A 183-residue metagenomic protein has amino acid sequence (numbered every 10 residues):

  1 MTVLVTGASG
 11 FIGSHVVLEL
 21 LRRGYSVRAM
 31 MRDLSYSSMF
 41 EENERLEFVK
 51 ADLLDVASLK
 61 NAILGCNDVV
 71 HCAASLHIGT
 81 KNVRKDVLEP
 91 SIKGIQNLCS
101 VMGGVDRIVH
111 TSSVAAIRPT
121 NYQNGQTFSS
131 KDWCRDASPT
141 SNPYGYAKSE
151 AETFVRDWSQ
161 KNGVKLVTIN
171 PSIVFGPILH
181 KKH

Functional and structural regions predicted by a protein language model:
M1-S26: N-terminal Rossmann NAD(P)H-binding glycine-rich loop of SDR-like oxidoreductase domains
Y25-L34: Conserved glycine-rich Rossmann-like NAD(P)H-binding loop of the short-chain dehydrogenase/reductase
L34-K93: NAD(P)H-binding glycine-rich loop region in Rossmannoid oxidoreductase-like domains and their noncatalytic homologs
D55, G94-N97, E150-A151: Conserved cofactor-binding/catalytic machinery of classical short-chain dehydrogenase/reductase
H71, S75, K81-Y144, V167: Conserved Rossmann-fold NAD(P)-dependent oxidoreductase catalytic core, especially the SDR/UDP-sugar
S112, A151-P177: Conserved beta-loop-beta element that borders a ligand/cofactor-binding pocket
Y144-E152: Active-site YXXXK catalytic motif of short-chain dehydrogenase/reductase
